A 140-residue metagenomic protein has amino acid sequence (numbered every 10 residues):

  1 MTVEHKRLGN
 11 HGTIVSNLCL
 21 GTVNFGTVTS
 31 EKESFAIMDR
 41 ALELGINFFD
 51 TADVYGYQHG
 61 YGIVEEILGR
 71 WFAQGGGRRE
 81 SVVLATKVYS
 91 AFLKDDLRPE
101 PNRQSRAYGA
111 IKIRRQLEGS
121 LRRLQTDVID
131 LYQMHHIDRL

Functional and structural regions predicted by a protein language model:
M1-V83: N-terminal binding-site loop/beta-alpha segment at the start of enzyme catalytic domains that lines or forms
R7, G12, T29, K87 (+3 more regions): Solvent-exposed, flexible loop/coil residues
V23-F25, V54, K87-A91, M134-I137: Active-site beta-loop-alpha junctions enriched in small/polar residues
D50, E65, K87, D127-D130: Acidic active-site catalytic centers that drive phospho-/nucleotidyl reactions and related ester hydrolyses
Q58-Y61, L93, L140: Acidic pyrophosphate-coordinating catalytic loop
I67-W71, V83, K87, K112 (+1 more regions): Generic beta-strand or strand-like secondary-structure segments
R78-R106: Structural motif corresponding to the early beta-alpha repeats
D95-L140: Glycine/proline-rich, positively charged, aromatic-decorated active-site loop/lid region on the catalytic face
